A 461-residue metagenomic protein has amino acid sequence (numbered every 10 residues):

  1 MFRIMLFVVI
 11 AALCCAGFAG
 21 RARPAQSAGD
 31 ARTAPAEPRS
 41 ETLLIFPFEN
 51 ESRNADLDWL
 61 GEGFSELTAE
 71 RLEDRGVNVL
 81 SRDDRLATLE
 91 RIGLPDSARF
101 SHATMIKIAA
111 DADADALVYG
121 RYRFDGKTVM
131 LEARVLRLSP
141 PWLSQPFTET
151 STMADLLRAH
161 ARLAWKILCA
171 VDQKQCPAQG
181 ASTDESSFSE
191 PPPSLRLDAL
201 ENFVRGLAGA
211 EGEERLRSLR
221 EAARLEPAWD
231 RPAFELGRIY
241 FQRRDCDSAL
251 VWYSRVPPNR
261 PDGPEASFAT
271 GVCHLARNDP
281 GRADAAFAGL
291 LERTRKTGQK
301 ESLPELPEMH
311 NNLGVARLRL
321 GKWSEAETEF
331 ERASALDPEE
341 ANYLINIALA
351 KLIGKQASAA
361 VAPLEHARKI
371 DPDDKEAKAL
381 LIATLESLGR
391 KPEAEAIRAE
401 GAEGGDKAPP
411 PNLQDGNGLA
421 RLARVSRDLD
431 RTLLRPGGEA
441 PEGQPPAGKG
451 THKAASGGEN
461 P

Functional and structural regions predicted by a protein language model:
G20-E41, E66, D74-N78, T104 (+4 more regions): C-terminal/domain-edge helix-coil "capping" segments
A34-M105, A112-V129, P140-Q145, F188-P192: Short beta-strand->alpha-helix linker/helix-N-cap micro-motif that forms a surface specificity/interaction loop
A379-P461: Terminal, low-structured helical/coil segments at or just beyond the last alpha-helical repeat
